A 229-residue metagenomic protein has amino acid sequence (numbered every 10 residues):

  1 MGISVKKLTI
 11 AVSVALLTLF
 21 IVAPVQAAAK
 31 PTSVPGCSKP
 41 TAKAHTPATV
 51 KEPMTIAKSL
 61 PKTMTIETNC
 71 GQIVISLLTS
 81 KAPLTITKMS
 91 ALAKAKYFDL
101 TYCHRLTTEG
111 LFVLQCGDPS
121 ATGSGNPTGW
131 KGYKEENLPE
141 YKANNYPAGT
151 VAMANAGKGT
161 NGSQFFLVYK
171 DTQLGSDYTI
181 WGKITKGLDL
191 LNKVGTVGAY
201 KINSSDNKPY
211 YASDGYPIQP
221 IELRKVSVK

Functional and structural regions predicted by a protein language model:
G2-V12: Bacterial N-terminal signal peptides that target proteins for export
A11, A15-L19: Short terminal (N- or C-terminal) low-complexity/amphipathic segments
T18-K229: Cyclophilin-like peptidyl-prolyl cis-trans isomerases
